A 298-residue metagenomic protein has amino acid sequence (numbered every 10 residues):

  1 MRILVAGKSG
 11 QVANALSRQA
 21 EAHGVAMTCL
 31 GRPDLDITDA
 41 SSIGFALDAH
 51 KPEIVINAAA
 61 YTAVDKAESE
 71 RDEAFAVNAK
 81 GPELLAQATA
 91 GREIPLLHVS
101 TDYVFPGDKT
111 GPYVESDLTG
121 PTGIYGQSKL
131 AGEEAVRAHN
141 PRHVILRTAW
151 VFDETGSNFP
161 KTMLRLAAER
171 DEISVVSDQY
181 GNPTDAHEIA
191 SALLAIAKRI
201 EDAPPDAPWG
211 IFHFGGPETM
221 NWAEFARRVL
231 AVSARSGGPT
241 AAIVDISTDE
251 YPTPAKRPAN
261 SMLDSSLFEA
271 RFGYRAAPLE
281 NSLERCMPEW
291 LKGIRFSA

Functional and structural regions predicted by a protein language model:
I3-Q19: N-terminal Rossmann NAD(P)H-binding glycine-rich loop of SDR-like oxidoreductase domains
A6, L30, A58-A59, L96-T101 (+2 more regions): SDR active-site strand-loop-helix element
T28-S41: Rossmann-fold cofactor-recognition segment
A40-V77, A88: NAD(P)H-binding glycine-rich loop region in Rossmannoid oxidoreductase-like domains and their noncatalytic homologs
S69, A76, K80-L84, V104-L146 (+1 more regions): Catalytic helix-loop patch of NAD(P)-dependent Rossmann-fold dehydrogenases
R137-A195: NAD(P)-dependent short-chain dehydrogenase/reductase
A192-L193, R199-T253, R295: Mid/C-terminal beta-alpha module of Rossmann-like enzyme folds, strongest in SDR-family dehydrogenases/epimerases
P278-A298: Amphipathic terminal alpha-helices
